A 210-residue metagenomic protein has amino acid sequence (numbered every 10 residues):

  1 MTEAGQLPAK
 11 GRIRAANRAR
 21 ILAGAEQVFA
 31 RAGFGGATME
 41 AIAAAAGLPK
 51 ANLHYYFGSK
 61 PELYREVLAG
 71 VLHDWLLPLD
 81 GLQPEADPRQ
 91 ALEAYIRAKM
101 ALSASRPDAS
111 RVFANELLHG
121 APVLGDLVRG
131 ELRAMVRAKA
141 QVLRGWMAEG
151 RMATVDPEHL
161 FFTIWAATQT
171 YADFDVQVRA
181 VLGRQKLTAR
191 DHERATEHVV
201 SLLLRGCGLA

Functional and structural regions predicted by a protein language model:
M1-A16, A23, Q177: N-terminal intrinsically disordered/low-complexity leader segments
M1-G5, A101, S105, R133-A153 (+1 more regions): C-terminal peripheral helix-coil segments that are non-catalytic and often amphipathic
N17, I21-F29, K99, L203: Short hydrophobic clusters on alpha-helical segments that form packing/core surfaces in small helical domains
N17, K60, V67, V71 (+6 more regions): Hydrophobic/aromatic residues within well-ordered alpha-helical segments
R20, V28-E62, E66: Helix-turn-helix
R65-A94, V136-R144: Amphipathic alpha-helical linker/stalk segments
D80-R111, P157-I164, E193-T196: Hydrophobic alpha-helical connector segments
A104-D126, F174-L182: Amphipathic alpha-helical segments used for helix-helix packing
